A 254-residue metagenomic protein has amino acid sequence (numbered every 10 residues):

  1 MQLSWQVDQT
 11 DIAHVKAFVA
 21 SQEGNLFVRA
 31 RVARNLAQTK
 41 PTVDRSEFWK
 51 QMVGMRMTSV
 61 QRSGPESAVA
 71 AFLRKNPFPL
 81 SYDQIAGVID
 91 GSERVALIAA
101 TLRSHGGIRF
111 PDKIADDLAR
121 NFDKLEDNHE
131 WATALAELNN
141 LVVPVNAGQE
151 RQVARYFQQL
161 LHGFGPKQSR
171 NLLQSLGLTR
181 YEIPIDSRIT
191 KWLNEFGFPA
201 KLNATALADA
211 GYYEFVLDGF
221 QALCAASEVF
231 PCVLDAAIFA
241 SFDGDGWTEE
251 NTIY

Functional and structural regions predicted by a protein language model:
M1-I108: Structure-specific DNA junction-binding interface
K50-S63, D117-K124, Q174-S175, V233-G244: Short, hydrophobic/amphipathic alpha-helical patches that form generic packing surfaces within helical domains
M57, A147-K201, I238: Catalytic DNA-binding helix-loop module of base-excision-repair DNA glycosylases/AP lyases
S59-V69, L125-T133, T179, F198-P199 (+1 more regions): Short helix-capping/linker segments at secondary-structure and domain boundaries
P65-D83, W131-V143, D186-W192, N203-D209 (+1 more regions): Short alpha-helical "patches" and their helix-cap loops
A70, D112-A119, A154, P166-Q174 (+2 more regions): Short, well-structured alpha-helical segments
P79-L160: Alpha-helical ds-nucleic-acid-binding substructure associated with the helix-hairpin-helix region of base-excision DNA
L207-Y254: A basic, often C-terminal nucleic-acid-binding module that engages the phosphate backbone, implemented in DNA
